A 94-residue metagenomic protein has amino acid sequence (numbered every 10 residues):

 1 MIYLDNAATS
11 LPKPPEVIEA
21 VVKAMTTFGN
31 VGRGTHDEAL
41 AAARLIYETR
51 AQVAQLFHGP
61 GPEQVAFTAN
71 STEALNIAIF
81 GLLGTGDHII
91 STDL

Functional and structural regions predicted by a protein language model:
M1-L94: Pyridoxal 5′-phosphate
